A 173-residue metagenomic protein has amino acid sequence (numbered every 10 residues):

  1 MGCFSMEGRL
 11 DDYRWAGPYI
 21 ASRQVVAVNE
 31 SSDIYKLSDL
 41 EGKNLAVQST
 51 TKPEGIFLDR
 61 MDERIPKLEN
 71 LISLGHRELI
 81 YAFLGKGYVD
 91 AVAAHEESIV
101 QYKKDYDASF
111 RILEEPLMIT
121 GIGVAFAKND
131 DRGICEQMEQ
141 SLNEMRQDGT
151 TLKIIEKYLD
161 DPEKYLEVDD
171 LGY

Functional and structural regions predicted by a protein language model:
M1-D39, R111, P116: Acidic, polar ligand-binding/catalytic clefts
M1-E7, E30, Q48-T51, H76-R77 (+2 more regions): Beta->alpha turn/N-cap motifs
G2-D12, I56-D59, F83-I119: A ligand-binding cleft/hinge motif common to bilobed small-molecule-binding domains
A16, P53-L74, K103-D107: Ligand-binding cleft/hinge of the Venus flytrap
I20-V28, K104-N143, D161-Y173: Periplasmic-binding protein-like
V25, S38, G55-D59, E78 (+5 more regions): Solvent-exposed, polar/charged alpha-helical surfaces in well-ordered, non-transmembrane soluble domains, broadly
S32, L71-A82, K86, T120: Short helix-initiation/N-cap motifs at beta->coil->alpha
I34, S38-K52, V124-P162: Extended ligand-binding regions for polar small-molecule ligands
